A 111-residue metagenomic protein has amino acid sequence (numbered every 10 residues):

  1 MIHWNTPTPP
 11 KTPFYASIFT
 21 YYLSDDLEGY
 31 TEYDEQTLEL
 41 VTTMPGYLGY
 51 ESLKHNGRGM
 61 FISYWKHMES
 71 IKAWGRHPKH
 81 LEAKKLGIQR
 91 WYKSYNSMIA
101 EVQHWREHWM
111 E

Functional and structural regions predicted by a protein language model:
M1-G59, M68-R76, S94-E111: Short S/T/G/P-rich N-terminal loop/turn motif that feeds into the first structured element of a domain
Y64-K66: Glycine-rich loop at the start of a catalytic domain that most often binds anionic cofactors/ligands
K85: A short beta-strand-loop micro-motif that forms or neighbors metal/cofactor- and ligand-binding patches at active-site
I88-R90: Acidic/histidine-enriched, beta-strand-rich ligand/metal-binding domains
